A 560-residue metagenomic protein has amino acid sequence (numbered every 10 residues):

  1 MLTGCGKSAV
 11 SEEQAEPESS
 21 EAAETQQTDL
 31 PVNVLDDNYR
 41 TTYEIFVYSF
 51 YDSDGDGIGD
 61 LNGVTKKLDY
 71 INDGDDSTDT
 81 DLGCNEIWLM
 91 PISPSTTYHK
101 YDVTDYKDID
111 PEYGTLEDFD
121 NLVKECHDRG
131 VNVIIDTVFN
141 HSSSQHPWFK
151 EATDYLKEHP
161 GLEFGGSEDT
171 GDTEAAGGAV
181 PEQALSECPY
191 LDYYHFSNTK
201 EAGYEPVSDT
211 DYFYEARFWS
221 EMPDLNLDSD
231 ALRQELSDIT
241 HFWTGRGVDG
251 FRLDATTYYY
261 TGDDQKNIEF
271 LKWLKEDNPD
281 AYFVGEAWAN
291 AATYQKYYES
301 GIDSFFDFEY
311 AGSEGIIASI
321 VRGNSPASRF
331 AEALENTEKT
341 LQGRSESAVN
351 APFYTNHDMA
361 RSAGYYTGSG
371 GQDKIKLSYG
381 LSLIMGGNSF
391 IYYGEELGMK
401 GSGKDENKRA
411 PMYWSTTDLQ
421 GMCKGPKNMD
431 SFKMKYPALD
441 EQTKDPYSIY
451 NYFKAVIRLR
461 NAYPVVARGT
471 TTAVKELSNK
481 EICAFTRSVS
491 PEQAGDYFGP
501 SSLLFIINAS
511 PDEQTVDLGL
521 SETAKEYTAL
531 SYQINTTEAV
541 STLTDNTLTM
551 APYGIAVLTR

Functional and structural regions predicted by a protein language model:
L2-E18: Sec-dependent signal peptide cleavage junction
C5-A9, E24-L225, G245, R252 (+2 more regions): Acidic/aromatic-lined carbohydrate-recognition and catalytic surfaces of CAZymes acting on diverse glycans
E16, V123, V131, H141 (+12 more regions): Active-site-proximal helices and loops of the catalytic beta/alpha 8
T65-N72, V123, H127, S237-T244 (+6 more regions): Non-transmembrane alpha-helical segments in soluble domains of secreted/periplasmic/extracellular proteins
N85-I87, G130-N132, D249-F251, D280-Y282 (+6 more regions): Beta-sheet entry/capping signal
F353-N356, G368-T515, L520-T523: Loop/helix patches that line or flank the sugar-binding groove of alpha-linked glycan CAZymes
L520-T536: Solvent-exposed beta-hairpin/edge-strand motifs
T542-R560: C-terminal beta-strand-rich structural cap/linker in extracellular carbohydrate-active enzymes
